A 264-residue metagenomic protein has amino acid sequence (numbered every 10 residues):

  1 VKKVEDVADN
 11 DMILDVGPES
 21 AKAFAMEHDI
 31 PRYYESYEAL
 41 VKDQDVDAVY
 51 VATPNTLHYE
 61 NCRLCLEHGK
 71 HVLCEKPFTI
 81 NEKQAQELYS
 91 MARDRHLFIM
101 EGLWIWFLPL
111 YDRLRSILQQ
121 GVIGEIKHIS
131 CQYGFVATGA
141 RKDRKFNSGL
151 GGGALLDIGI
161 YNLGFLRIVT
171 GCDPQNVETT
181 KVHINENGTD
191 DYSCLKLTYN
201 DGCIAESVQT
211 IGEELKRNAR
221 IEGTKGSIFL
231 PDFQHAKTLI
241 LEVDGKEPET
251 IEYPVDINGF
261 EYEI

Functional and structural regions predicted by a protein language model:
V1-H28: N-terminal Rossmann-like dinucleotide-binding module
H28-M91: Beta-loop-alpha module in the N-terminal Rossmann-like domain of NAD(P)-dependent dehydrogenases, especially those
Y34, C74, I99-E101, L230: Hydrophobic residues in well-ordered beta-strands that form the structural core
Q86-W104, E125-H128: Rossmann-fold dehydrogenase core element
I105-E178, N185-E186: Predominantly a Rossmann-like dinucleotide-binding segment in NAD(P)-dependent oxidoreductases
G164-A236, I264: Contiguous beta-strand/loop segments that form the cofactor/metal-binding neighborhood of enzyme cores
H235, E247-I264: C-terminal helical cap and adjacent loop that interface with cofactors, partners, or active-site loops
